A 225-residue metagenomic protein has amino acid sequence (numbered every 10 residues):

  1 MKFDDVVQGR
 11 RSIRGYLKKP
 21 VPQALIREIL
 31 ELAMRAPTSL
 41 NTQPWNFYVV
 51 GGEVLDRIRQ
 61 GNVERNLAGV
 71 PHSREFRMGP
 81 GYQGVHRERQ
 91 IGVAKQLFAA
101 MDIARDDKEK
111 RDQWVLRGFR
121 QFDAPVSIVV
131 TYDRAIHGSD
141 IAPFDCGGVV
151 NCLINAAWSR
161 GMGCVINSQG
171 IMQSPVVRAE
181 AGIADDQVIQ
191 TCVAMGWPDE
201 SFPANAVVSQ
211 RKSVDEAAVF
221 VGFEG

Functional and structural regions predicted by a protein language model:
M1-G225: Acidic, surface-exposed loops and disordered segments
